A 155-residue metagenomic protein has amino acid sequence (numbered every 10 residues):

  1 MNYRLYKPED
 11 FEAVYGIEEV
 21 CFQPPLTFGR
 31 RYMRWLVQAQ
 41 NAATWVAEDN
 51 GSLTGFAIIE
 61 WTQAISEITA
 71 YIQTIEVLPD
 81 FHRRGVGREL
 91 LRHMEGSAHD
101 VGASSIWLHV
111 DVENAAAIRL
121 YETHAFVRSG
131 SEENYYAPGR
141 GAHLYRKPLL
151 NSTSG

Functional and structural regions predicted by a protein language model:
M1-Y3: Extreme N-terminal starter segment of soluble prokaryotic enzymes
L5-D80, L91-H93, S97, V101 (+1 more regions): Acetyl-CoA-dependent GNAT
K7, T44, S104-W107, D111-I118 (+2 more regions): C-terminal "cap" of GNAT-fold acetyltransferases
F22, F56, F81, L120 (+2 more regions): Conserved hydrophobic/aromatic "anchor" residues that stabilize well-ordered secondary structure elements
G51, G55, G85-G87, A125: Conserved phosphate-binding and hydrolysis motifs of nucleotide-dependent enzymes
V77, R83-G96, A115-T123: Conserved acetyl-CoA-binding loop-helix of GNAT-fold acetyltransferases
S129-S131: Beta-hairpin "wing" of winged helix-turn-helix
